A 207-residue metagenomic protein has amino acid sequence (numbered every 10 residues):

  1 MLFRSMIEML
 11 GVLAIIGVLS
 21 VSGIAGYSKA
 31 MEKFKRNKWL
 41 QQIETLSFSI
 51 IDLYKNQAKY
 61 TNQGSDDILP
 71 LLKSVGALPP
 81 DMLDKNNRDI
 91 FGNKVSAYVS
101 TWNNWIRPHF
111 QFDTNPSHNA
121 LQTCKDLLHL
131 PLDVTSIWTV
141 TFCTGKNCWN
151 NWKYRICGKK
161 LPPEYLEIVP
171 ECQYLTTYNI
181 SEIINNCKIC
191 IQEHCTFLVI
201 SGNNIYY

Functional and structural regions predicted by a protein language model:
F3-M31, W39: N-terminal single-pass transmembrane signal-anchor helix
R4-L13, P80-I90: Phosphate-binding glycine-rich loops and adjacent basic patches that engage nucleotide phosphates, nucleic-acid
G11, A58, G76, F91-K94 (+1 more regions): Glycine-centered flexibility motif
A25-T61: Membrane-proximal N-terminal amphipathic helix
K33, S49-L53, V75, D126 (+1 more regions): Structured segments of extracytoplasmic/periplasmic soluble domains in secreted or envelope-associated proteins
I50-D84: Short, glycine/small-hydrophobic-rich surface segments
M82-Y207: Intrinsically disordered, low-complexity regions enriched in Pro/Ser/Thr/Gly and acidic residues
